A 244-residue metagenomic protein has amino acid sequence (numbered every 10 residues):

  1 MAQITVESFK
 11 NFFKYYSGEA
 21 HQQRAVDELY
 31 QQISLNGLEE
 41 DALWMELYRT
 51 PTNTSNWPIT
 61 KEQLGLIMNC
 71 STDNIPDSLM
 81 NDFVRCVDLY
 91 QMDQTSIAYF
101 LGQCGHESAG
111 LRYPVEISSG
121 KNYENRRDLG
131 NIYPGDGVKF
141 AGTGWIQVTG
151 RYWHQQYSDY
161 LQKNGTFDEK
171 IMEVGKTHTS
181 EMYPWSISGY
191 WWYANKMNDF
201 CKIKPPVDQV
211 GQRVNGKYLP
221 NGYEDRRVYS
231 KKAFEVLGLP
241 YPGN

Functional and structural regions predicted by a protein language model:
M1-R85, Q94, E224, V228-N244: Extracellular cell-wall/glycan-interacting regions and their flexible linkers
Q3-V6, K10-H21, T52-D82, A98-W192: Peptidoglycan-targeting cell-wall enzymes and recognition modules
K10, C104-E107, C201-G222: Acidic helix/loop microenvironments that form the catalytic cleft of cell-wall polysaccharide enzymes
Y30, V84, L101-C104, S188-G189 (+3 more regions): Non-transmembrane alpha-helical segments in soluble domains of secreted/periplasmic/extracellular proteins
L89-F100, Y113-I117, N198-V210, P242-N244: Surface-exposed patches in mature extracellular/periplasmic domains of secreted proteins
E107-L111, Y152, N195-K196, Y218 (+2 more regions): A generic secondary-structure signal for well-formed alpha-helical elements
T177-W185, I203-V207, Y223: Short amphipathic alpha-helix initiation/capping segments at coil-to-helix junctions
W185, A194-C201: Proteins synthesized as precursors that undergo proteolytic processing into mature forms
